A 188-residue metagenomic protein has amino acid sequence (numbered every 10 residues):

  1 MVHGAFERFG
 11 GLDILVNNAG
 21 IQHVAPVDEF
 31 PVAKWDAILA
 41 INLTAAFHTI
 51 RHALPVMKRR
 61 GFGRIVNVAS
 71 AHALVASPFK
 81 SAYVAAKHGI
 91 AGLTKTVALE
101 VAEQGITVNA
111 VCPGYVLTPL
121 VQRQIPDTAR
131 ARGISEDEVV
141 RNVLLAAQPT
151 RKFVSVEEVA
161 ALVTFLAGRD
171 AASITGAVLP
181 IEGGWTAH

Functional and structural regions predicted by a protein language model:
V16, A102, T107, I174-G176: Short, small/polar-rich loop/turn modules that mediate ligand/substrate recognition or access, typified
A25-D28, V75-A82, E103-Q104, R151 (+1 more regions): Active-site loop immediately N-terminal to the catalytic Tyr-X3-Lys motif of short-chain dehydrogenase/reductase
P26-V27, K34-L39, I65, L144: Substrate-binding pocket helix/loop in short-chain dehydrogenase/reductase
I50, A86, T94: Active-site helix of classical SDR
I50, F62, T150-I181, T186: C-terminal substrate-recognition "lid" of short-chain dehydrogenase/reductases
P55, L99-E100, A172: Alpha-helical segment proximal to the catalytic Tyr-Lys
S70: Residue(s) in the substrate-gating loop at a strand-loop-helix junction that position the organic substrate next
